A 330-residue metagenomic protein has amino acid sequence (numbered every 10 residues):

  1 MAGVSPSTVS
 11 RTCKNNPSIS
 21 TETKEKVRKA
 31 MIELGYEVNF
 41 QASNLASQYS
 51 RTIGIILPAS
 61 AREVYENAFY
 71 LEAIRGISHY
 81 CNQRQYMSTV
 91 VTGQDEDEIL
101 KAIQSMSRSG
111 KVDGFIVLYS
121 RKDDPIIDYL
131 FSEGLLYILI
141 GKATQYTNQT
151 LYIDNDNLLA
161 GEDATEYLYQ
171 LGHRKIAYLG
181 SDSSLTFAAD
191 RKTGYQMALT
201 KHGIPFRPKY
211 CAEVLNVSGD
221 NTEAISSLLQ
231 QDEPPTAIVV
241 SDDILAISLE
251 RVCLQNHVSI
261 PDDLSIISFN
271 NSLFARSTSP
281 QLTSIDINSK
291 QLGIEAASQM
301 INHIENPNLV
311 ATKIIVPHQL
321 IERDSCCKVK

Functional and structural regions predicted by a protein language model:
M1-R51, C327-K330: N-terminal helix-turn-helix DNA-binding module of bacterial transcription factors
S5, R51, D113, R174-K175 (+1 more regions): Short acidic/polar active-site loop segments enriched in Thr and Asp
E33, G76-Q85, F131-L139, T144-K330: Bacterial carbohydrate/catabolite-sensing allosteric modules
Y36, Q94-D97, L118-D123, I244: Short beta->alpha connector loops
Y36-K101: Amphipathic helical "hinge" segments at domain boundaries
L100, D123-I127, A246-L249: Short, well-ordered alpha-helical microsegments
A102-G114, K192, Q196: Short, electropositive alpha-helical surface patch
